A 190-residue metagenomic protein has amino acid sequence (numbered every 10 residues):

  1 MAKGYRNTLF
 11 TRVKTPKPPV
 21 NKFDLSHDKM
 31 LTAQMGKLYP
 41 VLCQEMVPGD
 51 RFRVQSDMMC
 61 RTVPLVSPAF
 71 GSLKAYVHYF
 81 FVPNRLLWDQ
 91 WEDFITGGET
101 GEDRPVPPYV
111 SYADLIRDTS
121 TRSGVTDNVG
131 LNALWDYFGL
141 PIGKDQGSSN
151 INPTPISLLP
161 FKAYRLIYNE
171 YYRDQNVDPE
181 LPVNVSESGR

Functional and structural regions predicted by a protein language model:
M1-R190: Intrinsically disordered, low-complexity segments
